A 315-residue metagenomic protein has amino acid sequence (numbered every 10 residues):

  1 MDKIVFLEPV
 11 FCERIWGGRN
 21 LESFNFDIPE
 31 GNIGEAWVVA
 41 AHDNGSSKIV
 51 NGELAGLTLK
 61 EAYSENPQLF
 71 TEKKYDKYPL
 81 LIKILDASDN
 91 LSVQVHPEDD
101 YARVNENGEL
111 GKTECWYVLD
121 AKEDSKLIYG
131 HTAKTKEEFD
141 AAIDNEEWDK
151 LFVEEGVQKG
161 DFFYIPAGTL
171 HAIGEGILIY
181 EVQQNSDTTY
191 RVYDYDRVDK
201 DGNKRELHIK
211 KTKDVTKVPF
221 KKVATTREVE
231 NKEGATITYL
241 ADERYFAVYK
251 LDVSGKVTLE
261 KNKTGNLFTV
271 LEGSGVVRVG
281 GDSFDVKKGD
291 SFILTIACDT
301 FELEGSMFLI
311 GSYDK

Functional and structural regions predicted by a protein language model:
M1-K134, D194-V223, V248: Transition-metal
K77, L85-N90, A121-D124, T169-T189 (+3 more regions): Ligand-binding loop in jelly-roll beta-barrel domains
I82-K83, L91, G108-E109, E114-Y117 (+5 more regions): His/acidic/aromatic-lined binding-pocket segments of jelly-roll/cupin-type domains and related regulatory beta-sandwich
Y117-F139, I237-A241, V253-T264: Short beta-strand/loop turn elements enriched in aromatics
A141-D149, S274-V276: Short, structured beta-strand/loop micro-motifs enriched in basic residues and often containing a Trp
N145-L151, F162-Y164, L170-K221: An exposed, glycine/acidic-rich loop-and-rim segment of catalytic or binding clefts
L151-Y164, L178, V279-C298: Short acidic-glycine-tyrosine-enriched beta hairpin
T225-K288: Acidic/His-leaning functional-site neighborhoods
